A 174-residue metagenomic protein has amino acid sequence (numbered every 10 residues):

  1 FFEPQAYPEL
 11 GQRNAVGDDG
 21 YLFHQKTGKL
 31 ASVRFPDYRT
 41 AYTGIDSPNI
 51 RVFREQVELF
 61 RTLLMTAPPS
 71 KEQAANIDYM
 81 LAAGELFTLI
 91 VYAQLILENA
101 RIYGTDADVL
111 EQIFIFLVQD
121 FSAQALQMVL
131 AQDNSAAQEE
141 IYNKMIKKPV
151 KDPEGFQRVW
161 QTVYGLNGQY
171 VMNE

Functional and structural regions predicted by a protein language model:
F1-E174: Flavin-dependent oxidoreductase catalytic core characteristic of acyl-CoA dehydrogenase/oxidase-like enzymes
